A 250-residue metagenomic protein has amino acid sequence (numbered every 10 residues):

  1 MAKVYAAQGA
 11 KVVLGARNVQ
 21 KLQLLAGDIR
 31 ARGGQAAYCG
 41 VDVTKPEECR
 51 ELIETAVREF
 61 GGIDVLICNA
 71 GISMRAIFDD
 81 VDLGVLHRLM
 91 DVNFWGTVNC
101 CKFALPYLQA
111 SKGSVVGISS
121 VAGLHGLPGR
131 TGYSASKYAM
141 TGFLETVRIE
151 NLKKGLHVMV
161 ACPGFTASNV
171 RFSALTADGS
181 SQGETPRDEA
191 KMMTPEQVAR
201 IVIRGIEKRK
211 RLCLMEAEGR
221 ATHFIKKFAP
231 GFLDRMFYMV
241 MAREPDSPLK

Functional and structural regions predicted by a protein language model:
M1-V12: Canonical Rossmann dinucleotide-binding motif of NAD(H)/NADP(H)-dependent dehydrogenases/reductases, specifically
V19, G40-E51, L83: The beta1-alpha1 cofactor-binding region of Rossmann-like NAD(H)/NADP(H)-dependent oxidoreductases
C49, I77-F78, D82-R88: Substrate-binding pocket helix/loop in short-chain dehydrogenase/reductase
C101, S136: Active-site helix of classical SDR
S120: Residue(s) in the substrate-gating loop at a strand-loop-helix junction that position the organic substrate next
H125, T146-H157: Active-site-adjacent segment of SDR/Rossmann-fold oxidoreductases
K153-A217: SDR active-site lid
